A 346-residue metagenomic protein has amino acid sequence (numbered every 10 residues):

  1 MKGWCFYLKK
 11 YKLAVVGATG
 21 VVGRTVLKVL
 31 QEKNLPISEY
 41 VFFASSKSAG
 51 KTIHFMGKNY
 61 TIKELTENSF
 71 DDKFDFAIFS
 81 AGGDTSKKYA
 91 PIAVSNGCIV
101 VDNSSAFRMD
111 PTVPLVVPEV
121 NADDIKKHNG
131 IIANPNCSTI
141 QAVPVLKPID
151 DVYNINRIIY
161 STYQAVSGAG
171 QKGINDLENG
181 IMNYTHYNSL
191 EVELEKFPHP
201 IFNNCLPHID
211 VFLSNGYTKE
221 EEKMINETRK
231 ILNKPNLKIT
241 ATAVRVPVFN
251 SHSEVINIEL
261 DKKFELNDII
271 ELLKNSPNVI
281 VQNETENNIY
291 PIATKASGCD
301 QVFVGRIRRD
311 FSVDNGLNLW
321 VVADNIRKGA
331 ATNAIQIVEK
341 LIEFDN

Functional and structural regions predicted by a protein language model:
M1-C5, S214-Y217: N-terminal leader/targeting segments
K2-I201, N236-K238, K262, V302-F303 (+4 more regions): N-terminal Rossmann-like NAD(P) cofactor-binding subdomain of oxidoreductases, focused on the glycine-rich
A77, V166-N346: Charged docking surfaces used in two-component/phosphorelay signaling
